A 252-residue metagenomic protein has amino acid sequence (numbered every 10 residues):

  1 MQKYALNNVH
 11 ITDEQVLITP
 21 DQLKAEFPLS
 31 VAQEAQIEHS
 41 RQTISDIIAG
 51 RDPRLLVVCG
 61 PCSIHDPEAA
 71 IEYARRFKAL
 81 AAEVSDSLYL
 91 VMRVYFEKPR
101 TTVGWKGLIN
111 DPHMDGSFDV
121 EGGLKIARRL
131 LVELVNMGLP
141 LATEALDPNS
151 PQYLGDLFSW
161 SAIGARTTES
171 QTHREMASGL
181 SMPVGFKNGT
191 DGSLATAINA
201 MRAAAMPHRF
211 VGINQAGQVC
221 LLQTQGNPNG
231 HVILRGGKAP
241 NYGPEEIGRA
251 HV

Functional and structural regions predicted by a protein language model:
Q2-N8, S87-E245: Active-site-facing alpha/beta catalytic cores
N8-A49: N- or domain-start disorder-to-order transition segments that initiate the globular core
D46-D52, L222-Q225: Short glycine/proline-enriched loop/turn "hinge" motifs that connect secondary-structure elements and lie
P53-R54, V58, A81, D86-L88 (+1 more regions): Chitinase-like catalytic core of GlcNAc-active glycosidases
L56-A69: Conserved phosphate/anionic-ligand binding catalytic regions in large, soluble enzymes, centered on
P67-A74, P244: Conserved strand-to-helix beginnings and helix N-cap segments that scaffold or border functional pockets
A250-V252: Conserved small/polar residues in nucleotide/adenosyl-binding loops
